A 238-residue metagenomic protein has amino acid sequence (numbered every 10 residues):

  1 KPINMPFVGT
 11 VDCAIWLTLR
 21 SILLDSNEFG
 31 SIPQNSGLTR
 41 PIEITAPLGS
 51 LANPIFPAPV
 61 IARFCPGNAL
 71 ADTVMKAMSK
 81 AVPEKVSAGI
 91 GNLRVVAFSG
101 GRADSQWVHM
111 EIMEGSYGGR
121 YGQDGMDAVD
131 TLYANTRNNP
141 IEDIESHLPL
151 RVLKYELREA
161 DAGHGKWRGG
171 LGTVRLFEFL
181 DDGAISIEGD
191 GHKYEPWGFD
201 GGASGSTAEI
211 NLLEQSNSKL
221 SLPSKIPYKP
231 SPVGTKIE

Functional and structural regions predicted by a protein language model:
K1-E238: Glycine/proline-enriched, intrinsically flexible loops and inter-domain linkers
